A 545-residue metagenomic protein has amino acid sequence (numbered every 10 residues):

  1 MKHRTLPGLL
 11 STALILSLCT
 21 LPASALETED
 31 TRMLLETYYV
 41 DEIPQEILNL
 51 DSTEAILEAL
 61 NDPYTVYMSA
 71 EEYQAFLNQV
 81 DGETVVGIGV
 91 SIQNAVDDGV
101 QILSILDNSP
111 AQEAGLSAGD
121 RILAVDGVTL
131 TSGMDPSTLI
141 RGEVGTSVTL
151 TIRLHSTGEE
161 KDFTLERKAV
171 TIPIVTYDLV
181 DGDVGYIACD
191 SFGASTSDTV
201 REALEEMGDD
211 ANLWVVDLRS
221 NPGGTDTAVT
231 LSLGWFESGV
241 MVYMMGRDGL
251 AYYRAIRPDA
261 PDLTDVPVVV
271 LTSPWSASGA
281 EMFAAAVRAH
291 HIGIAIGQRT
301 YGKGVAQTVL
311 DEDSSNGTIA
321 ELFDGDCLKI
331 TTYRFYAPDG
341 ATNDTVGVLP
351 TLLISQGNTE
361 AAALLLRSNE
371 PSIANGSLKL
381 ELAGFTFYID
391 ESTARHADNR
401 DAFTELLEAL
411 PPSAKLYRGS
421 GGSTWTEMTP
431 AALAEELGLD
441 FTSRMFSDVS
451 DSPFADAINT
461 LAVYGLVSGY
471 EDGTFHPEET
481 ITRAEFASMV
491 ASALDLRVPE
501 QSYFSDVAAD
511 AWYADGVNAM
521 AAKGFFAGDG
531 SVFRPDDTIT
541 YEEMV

Functional and structural regions predicted by a protein language model:
H3-A25: Sec-dependent N-terminal signal peptides of Gram-positive bacterial secreted proteins and lipoproteins
T5, R418-P453, S468-A484, A491-G516 (+1 more regions): Feature responds to low-complexity, polar/acidic, surface-exposed segments characteristic of secreted/exported proteins
E27-V80, T149-T151, S156: Interdomain regulatory linker/hinge segments that flank or connect interaction modules in polarity/junction/synaptic
P63-S104, T164: PDZ/PDZ-like peptide-tail recognition elements
Q101, L123-V125, P136-T176, T331-T332: PDZ-domain C-terminal substructure recognizer with occasional recognition of PDZ-binding tails
D107-R121, P173-T176, E543: PDZ/PDZ-like domain micro-motif
A111-S132, V215-D217: Conserved PDZ fold ligand-binding element
L179-T442: C-terminal "post-core" interaction segments
